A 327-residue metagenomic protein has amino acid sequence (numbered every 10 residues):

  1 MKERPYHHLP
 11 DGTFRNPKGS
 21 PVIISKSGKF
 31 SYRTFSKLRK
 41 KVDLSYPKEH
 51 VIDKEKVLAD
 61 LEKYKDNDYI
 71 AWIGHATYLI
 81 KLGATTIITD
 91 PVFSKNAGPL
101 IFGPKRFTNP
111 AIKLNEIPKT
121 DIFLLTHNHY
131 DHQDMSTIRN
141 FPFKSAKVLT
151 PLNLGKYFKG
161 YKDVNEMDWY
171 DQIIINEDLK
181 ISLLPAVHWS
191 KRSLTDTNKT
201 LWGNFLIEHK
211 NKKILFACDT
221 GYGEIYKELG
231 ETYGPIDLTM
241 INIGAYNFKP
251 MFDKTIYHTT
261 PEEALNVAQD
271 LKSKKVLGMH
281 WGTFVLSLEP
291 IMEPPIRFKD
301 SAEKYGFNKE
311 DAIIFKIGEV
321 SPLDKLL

Functional and structural regions predicted by a protein language model:
M1-G103, T108-E116, E208-C218, D237-G244 (+1 more regions): Metallo-beta-lactamase
K2, H7-L9, N16, I117 (+5 more regions): Cap/insert and terminal regions of metallo-dependent hydrolase folds
D43-N67, K147-K212, R297-E319, L323-L326: Metallo-beta-lactamase
Y78-K81, I175-I236, T255-E263: Catalytic core of the metallo-beta-lactamase
I80, D90, H127, D134 (+6 more regions): Divalent metal-coordination and catalytic microenvironments
P91-F93, N128, A186-V187, C218-T220 (+2 more regions): Active-site metal-binding loops of divalent metal-dependent hydrolases
F93-P110, W189-T195, N247-H258: Acidic/histidine-rich helix-loop elements that form or flank divalent-metal/phosphate-binding sites at the catalytic
F102-T150, G234-M240: Active-site metal-binding motif and surrounding structural segment of the metallo-beta-lactamase
